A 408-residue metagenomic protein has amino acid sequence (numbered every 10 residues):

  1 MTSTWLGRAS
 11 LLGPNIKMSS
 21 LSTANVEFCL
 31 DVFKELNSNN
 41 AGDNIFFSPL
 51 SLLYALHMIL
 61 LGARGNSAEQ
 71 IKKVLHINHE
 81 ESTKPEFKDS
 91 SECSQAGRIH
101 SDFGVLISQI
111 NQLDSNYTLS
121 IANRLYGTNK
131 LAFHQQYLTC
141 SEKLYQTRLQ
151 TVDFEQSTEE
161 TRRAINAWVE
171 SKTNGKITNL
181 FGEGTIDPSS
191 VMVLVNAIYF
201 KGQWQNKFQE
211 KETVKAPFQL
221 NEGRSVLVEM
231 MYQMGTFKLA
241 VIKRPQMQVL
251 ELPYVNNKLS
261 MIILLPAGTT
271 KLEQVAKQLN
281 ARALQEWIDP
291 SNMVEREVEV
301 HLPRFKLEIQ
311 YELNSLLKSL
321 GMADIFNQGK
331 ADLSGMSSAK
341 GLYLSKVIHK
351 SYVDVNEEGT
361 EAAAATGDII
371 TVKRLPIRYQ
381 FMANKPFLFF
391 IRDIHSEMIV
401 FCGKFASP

Functional and structural regions predicted by a protein language model:
T2-Q70, G175, L375-P376, K404-F405: Flexible propeptides and autoinhibitory/regulatory segments associated with cysteine proteases
S3-T4, R282-Q285: Soluble, non-membrane globular domain cores that form compact, hydrophobic packing and curved binding surfaces
F46-R64, S189-W204, I263-L264, M398: Hydrophobic/aromatic-rich, well-ordered segments within soluble, folded domains that form packed cores
S67-E81: Primarily short, surface-exposed interaction patches in extracytoplasmic proteins
N78, S82-Q274, Q285-R374: Non-catalytic, conformational "gating/processing" segments within enzyme and secreted inhibitor domains
I348-S351, E357-P408: C-terminal soluble interaction/assembly domains
